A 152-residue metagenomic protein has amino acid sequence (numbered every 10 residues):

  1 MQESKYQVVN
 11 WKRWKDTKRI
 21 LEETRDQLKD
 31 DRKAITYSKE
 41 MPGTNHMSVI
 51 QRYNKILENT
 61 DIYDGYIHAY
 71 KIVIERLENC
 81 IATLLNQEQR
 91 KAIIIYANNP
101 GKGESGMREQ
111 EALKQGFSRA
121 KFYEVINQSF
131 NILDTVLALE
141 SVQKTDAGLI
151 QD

Functional and structural regions predicted by a protein language model:
M1-A82, Q115, T135-D152: N-terminal interaction/assembly modules
R19, N98, N127: Residue-level marker of positions within ordered structural domains that often coincide with functionally constrained
R25, R32, R90, R108 (+1 more regions): Basic side chains
I72, R76, Q87-A92, F117-E124 (+1 more regions): Short, well-structured alpha-helical interface segments that form or flank functional binding sites
L85-G106: Short amphipathic alpha helix immediately N-terminal
P100-A120: Helix-turn-helix DNA-binding module
A112, S118, F122-E140: DNA major-groove recognition helices of helix-turn-helix
